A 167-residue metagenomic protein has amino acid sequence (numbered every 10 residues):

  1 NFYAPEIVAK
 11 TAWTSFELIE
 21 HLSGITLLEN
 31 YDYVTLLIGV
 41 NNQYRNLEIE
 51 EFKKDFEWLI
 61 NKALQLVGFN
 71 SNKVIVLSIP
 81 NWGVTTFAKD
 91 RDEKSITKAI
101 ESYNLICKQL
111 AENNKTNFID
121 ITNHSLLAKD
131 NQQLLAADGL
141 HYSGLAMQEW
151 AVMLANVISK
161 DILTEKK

Functional and structural regions predicted by a protein language model:
N1-K62, G68, K98: Conserved SGNH/GDSL esterase-like catalytic core that processes O-acyl groups on lipids and polysaccharides
A4-E6, K73, K115-N117: Conserved beta-strand segments of alpha/beta enzyme cores
I7-A9, S78, D120-T122: Residue-level recognition of beta-strand->loop/alpha-helix junctions
T35-L37, K73-L77: Conserved, well-ordered alpha-helix/loop/beta-strand core segments that scaffold catalytic motifs
G68-N70, E112: Short, structurally constrained coil/turn elements that cap an alpha-helix or connect an alpha-helix to the following
N70-V74, T85-T86: Short, structured loop/turn "capping" segments at alpha-beta junctions
N81-K167: Catalytic His-Asp segment of secreted/periplasmic serine-dependent ester chemistry enzymes
